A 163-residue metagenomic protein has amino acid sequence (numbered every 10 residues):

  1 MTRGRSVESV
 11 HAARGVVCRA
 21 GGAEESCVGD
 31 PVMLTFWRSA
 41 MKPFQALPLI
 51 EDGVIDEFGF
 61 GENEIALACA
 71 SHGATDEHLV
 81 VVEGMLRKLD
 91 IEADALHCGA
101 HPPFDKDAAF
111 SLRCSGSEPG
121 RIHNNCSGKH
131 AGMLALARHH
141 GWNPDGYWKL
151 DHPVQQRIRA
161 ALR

Functional and structural regions predicted by a protein language model:
M1-V32: Beta-lactamase-like hydrolase cores
E8, R38-P43, F60, T75-L79: Generic structural signal for well-ordered secondary structure
A13, P43-P48, V80-G84: N-terminal, well-ordered alpha-helical segments
V16, P48-L49, L136: Proline/glycine-anchored alpha-helix kink/cap motifs
P31, T35-S39: Short, contiguous acidic and Ser/Thr-rich linear segments
R38-V54: Active-site SXXK
D56-F58: Hydrophobic alpha-helical segments, chiefly the membrane-spanning helices and signal/signal-anchor peptides
G61-R163: Active-site-adjacent helix/loop patches that line small-molecule binding or acyl-intermediate pockets
